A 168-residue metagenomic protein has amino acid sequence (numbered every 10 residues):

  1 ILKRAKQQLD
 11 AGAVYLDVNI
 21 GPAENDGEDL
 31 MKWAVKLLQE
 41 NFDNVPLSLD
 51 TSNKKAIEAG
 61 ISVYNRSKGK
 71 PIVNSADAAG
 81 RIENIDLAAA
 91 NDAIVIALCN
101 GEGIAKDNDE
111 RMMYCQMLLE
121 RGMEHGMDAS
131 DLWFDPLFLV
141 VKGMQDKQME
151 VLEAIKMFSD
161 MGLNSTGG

Functional and structural regions predicted by a protein language model:
I1, L9-I20, Q39-F42, R66-G69 (+1 more regions): Gly-rich Lys/Arg/Thr-decorated short loops/hinges at beta-loop-alpha junctions or inter-strand turns that position
I1-A5, G27, I72-A78, E102-E110: Active-site mouth loops of central-metabolism enzymes
L2-Q8, R81, M117: Short, acidic/polar
L9-D10, I61-K68, I82-A93, E124-M127 (+1 more regions): Acidic (Asp/Glu)-rich catalytic clusters
L9-V45, F138-Q145: Glycine-rich, proline-tolerant flexible connector loops at the mouths of alpha/beta enzymes
D17-P22, V45-N53, K70-G80, C99 (+2 more regions): Catalytic beta/alpha-barrel core
D26-K68, L152-S165: Alpha-helix-loop-beta-strand connector modules within alpha/beta enzyme cores
A90-G168: Catalytic alpha/beta core domains of metabolic enzymes, predominantly
